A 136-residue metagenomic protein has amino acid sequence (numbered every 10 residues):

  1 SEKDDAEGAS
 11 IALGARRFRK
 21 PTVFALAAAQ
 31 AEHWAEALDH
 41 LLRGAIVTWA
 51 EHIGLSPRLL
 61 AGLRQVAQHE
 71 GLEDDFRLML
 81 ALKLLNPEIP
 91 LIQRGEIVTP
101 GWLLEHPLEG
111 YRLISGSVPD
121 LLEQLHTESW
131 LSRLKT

Functional and structural regions predicted by a protein language model:
S1-T136: Terminal, compositionally biased segments used for targeting/anchoring and flexible tails
